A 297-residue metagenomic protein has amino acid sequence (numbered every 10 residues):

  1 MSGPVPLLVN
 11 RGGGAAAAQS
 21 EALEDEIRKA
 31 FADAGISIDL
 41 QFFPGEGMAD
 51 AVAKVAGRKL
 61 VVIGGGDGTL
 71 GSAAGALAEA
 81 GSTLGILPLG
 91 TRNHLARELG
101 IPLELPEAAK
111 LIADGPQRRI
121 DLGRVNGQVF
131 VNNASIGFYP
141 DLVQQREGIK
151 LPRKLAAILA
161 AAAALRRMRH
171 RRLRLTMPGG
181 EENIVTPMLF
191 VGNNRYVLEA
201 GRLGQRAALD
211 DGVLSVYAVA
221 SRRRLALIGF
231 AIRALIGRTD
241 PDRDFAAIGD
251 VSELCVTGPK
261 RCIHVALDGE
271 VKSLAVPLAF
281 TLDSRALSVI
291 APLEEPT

Functional and structural regions predicted by a protein language model:
M1-G64, G71, P106-E107, E181 (+1 more regions): ATP/NTP phosphate-donor binding region
L8, G12, D25-R28, D33-I36 (+3 more regions): Catalytic core of DAGKc-family lipid kinases
A17-A18, S72-A74, L95-R97, A200-G201 (+2 more regions): Short glycine-/acidic-enriched loop or helix-start segments at secondary-structure transitions that form or flank
Q128-G137, D141, I184-G192, V197-E199 (+4 more regions): Short hydrophobic-aromatic micro-motifs
G148-A156, V191, V197, R202-A226: Gly/Ser/Thr-rich active-site loops/lids in small-molecule metabolic enzymes that frequently grip phosphoryl groups
R169-R171, V185-P187, D210-S215, D250-S252: A generic structural signal for short beta-strands and their flanking turns/coil linkers
M177-P178, N183, A208, A218-T297: ATP/nucleoside-binding phosphotransfer catalytic cores, i.e., glycine-rich phosphate-binding loops
